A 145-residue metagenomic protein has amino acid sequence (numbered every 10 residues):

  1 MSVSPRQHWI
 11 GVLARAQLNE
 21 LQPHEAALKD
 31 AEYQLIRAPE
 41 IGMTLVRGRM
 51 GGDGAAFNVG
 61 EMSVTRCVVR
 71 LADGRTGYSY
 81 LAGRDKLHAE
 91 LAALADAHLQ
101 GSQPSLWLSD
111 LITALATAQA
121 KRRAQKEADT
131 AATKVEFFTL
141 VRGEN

Functional and structural regions predicted by a protein language model:
M1-K29: Charge-rich, low-complexity N-terminal segments
M1-R6, E61, V69-L81, A128-T133: Solvent-exposed, charged interface segments at domain starts and junctions
S2-P5, L13, Y33-E40, V46-R49 (+1 more regions): A generic short-segment signal for beta-strand/edge and adjacent turn/coil regions
V3-R6, L28, Q100-N145: Cysteine/selenocysteine-centered motifs that mediate thiol-based redox chemistry or coordinate metal-sulfur cofactors
I10-L13, G83, K126: Generic alpha-helical structural element
A16, A31, G48, L140-G143: Low-complexity, intrinsically disordered/propeptide-like segments
A27-A72, Y78-S79: Structured beta-strand/loop patches that form or line metal/cofactor-binding pockets in enzymes
D73-T113: A hydrophobic, small-residue-rich beta->alpha segment in the mid-to-C-terminal subdomain of diverse proteins
